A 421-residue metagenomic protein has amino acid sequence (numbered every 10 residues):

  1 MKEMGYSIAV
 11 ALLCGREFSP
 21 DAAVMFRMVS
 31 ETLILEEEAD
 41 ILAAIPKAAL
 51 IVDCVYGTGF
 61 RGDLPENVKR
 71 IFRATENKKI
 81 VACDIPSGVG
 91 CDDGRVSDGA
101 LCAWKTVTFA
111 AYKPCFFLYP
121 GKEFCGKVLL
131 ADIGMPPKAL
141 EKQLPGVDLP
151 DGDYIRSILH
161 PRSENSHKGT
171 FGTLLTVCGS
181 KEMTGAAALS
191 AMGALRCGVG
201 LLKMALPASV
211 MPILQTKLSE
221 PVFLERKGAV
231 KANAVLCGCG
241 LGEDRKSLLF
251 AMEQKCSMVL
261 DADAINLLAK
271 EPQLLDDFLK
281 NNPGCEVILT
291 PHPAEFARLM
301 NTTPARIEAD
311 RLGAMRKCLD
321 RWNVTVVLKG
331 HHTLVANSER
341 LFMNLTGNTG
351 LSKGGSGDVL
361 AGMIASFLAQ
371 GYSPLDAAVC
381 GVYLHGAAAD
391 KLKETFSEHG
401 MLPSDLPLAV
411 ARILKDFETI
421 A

Functional and structural regions predicted by a protein language model:
M1-S19, A23-F26, I45-L50, K105 (+3 more regions): Small-residue (G/A/S/T)-rich helix-start motifs and N-terminal tracts that mark the onset
T32-A43: Glycine-rich oxoanion-binding loops at beta->alpha junctions
A48-L50, V55-P145: Internal gly/pro-rich beta-alpha loop/helix module that stabilizes soluble enzyme cofactors or their anionic handles
